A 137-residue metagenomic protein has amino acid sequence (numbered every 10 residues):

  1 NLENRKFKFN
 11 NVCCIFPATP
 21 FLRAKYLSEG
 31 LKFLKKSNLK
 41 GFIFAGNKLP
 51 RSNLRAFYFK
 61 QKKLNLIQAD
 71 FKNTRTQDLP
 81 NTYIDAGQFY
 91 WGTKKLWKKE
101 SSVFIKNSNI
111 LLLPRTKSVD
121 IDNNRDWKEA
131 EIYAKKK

Functional and structural regions predicted by a protein language model:
N1-R5, F104-N107: Active-site-adjacent capping/gating segments
L2-N10, K36-N38: Glycine-rich phosphate-binding loop signature in dinucleotide/nucleotide-binding domains
K8-P20: Short beta-strand-to-loop acidic/aromatic patch adjacent to the donor-nucleotide binding site
N10, S28, D85, D120-D122 (+1 more regions): Acidic side chains
C13, Q88, K117-S118: Residue-level marker of motif borders
F16, L49, F89-W91, W127 (+1 more regions): Tryptophan-centric aromatic hotspots in well-structured domains and transmembrane helices
P20-N107, L111-L113: Conserved core of the sugar-phosphate nucleotidyltransferase
L112, T116-K137: Hydrophobic helical membrane-anchoring modules
